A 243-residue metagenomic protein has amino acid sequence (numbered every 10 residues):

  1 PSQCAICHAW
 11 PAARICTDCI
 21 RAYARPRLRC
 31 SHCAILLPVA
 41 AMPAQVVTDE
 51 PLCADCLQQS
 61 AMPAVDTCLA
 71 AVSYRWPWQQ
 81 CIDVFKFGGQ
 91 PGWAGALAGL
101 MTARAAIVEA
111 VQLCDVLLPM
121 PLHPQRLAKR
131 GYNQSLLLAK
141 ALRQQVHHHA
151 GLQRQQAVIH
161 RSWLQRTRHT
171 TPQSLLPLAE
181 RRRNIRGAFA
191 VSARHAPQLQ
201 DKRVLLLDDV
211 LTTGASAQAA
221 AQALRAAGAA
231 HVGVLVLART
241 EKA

Functional and structural regions predicted by a protein language model:
P1-A243: Glycine-rich phosphate/pyrophosphate-handling loop used in enzymes and phosphotransfer proteins
